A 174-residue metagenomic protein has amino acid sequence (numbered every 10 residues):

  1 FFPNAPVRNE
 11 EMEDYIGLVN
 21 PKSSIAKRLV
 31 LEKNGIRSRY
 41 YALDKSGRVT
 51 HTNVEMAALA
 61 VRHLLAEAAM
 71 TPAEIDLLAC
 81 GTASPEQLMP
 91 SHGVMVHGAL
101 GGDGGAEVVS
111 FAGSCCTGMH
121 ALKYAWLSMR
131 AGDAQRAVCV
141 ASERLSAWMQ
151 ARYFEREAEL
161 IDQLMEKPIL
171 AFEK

Functional and structural regions predicted by a protein language model:
F1-D76, G98-G104, P168-E173: Conserved "HGTGT" condensation-loop signature of ketosynthase/thiolase-family condensing enzymes that catalyze
P21, R62, A66-P72, E86-K174: Acyl-thioester C-C bond-transforming condensing/cleaving domain
K33, A79, C139: Short glycine/serine/threonine-biased micro-segments
D76-S84: Short glycine-rich or small-residue beta-strand-to-loop segments that form or flank ligand, phosphate, metal/Fe-S
